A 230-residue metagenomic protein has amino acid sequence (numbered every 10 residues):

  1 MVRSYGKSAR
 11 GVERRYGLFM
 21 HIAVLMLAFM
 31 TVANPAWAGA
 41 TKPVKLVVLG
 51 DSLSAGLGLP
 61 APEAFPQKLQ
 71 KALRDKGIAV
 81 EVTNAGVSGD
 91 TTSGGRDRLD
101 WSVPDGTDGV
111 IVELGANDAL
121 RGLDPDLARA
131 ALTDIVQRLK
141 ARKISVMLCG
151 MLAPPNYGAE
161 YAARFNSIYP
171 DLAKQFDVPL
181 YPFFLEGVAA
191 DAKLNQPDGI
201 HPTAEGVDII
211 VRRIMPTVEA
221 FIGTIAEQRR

Functional and structural regions predicted by a protein language model:
M1-Y16: N-terminal secretory signal peptides that target proteins for export/translocation
S8, A33-W37: Oligomerization/assembly interface segments of phage tail-like spikes and tubes
M20-V32: Bacterial N-terminal signal peptides
W37-S88, R98-G106: Serine-esterase "nucleophile elbow" of acetyl-processing enzymes
T41, K68, I78-A79, G94-R230: Alpha-helical cap/lid subdomain in secreted, periplasmic, or secretory-pathway luminal O-acyl-processing enzymes
G89-S93: N-terminal helical cap/lid subdomain that shapes the substrate entry/recognition surface in HAD-like hydrolases
